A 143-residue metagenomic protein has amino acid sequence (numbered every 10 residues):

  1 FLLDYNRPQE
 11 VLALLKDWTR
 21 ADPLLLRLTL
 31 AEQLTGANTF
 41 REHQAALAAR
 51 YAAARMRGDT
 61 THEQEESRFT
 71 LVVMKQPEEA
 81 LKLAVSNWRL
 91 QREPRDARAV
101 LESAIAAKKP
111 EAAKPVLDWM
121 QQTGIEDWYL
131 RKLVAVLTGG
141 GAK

Functional and structural regions predicted by a protein language model:
F1, L30-Q33, F69-T70, E102-S103 (+1 more regions): Residue-level signature for tetratricopeptide repeat
F1-L34: Repeat-solenoid scaffold signature
Y5, T35-A37, L71-M74, A107 (+1 more regions): Structural motif corresponding to the intra-repeat A-B loop/turn of tetratricopeptide repeats
N6-W18, N38-A53, Q76-N87, E111-Q122 (+1 more regions): Alpha-helical repeat scaffolds
T19-L28, R57-E65, Q91-R98, G124-R131: Generic helix N-cap/helix-start motif at coil->alpha-helix transitions
L26, A48, A52, T60-L71 (+3 more regions): Alpha-helical tetratricopeptide repeat
A53, R57-Q76, A112-K143: Terminal, low-structured helical/coil segments at or just beyond the last alpha-helical repeat
A97-V100, I105: A C-terminal functional module that forms or caps the active site or interfaces directly with catalytic machinery
